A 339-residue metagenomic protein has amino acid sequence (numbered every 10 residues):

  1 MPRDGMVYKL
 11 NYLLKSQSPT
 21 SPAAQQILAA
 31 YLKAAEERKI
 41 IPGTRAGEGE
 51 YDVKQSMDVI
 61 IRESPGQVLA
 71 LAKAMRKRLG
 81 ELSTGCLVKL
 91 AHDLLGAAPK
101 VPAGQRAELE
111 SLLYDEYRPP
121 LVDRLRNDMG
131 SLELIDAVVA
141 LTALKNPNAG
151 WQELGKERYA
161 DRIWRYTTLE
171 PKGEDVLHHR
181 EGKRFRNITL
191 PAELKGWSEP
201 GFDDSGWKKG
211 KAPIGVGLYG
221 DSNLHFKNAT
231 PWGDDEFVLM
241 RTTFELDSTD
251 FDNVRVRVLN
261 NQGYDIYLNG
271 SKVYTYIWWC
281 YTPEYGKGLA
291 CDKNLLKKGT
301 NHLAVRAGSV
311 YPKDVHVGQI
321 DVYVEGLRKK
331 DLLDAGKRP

Functional and structural regions predicted by a protein language model:
M1-W151: Long, ordered, helix-rich scaffold segments
W151, K156-E193, W279, A290-P339: An acidic-aromatic loop/edge-strand motif
P200, S205-D234: Surface-exposed, low-complexity/disordered Ser/Thr/Gly/Pro/Asn-rich loops and linkers
W207, E236, F244-G270, L303: Aromatic-lined ligand-binding clefts that engage carbohydrates, nucleic acids, or primary amines
D234-E245, G286-G288: Short beta-strands within extracellular/lumenal beta-sheet-rich domains
L268-L289: Solvent-exposed beta-strand/loop surfaces of large extracellular or lumenal domains
